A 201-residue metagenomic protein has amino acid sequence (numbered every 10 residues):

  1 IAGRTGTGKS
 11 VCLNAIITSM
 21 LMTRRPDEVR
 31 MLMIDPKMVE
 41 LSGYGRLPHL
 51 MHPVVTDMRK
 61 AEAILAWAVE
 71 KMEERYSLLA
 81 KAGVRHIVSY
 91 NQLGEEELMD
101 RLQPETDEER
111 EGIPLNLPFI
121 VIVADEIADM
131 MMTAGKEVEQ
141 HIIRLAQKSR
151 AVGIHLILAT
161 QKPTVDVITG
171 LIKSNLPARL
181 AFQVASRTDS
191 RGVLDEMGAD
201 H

Functional and structural regions predicted by a protein language model:
I1: Hydrophobic anchor at the beta1->P-loop junction of P-loop NTPases
R4-G6, T160: The conserved Walker
K9: Conserved lysine of the Walker
C12: Hydrophobic positions on the alpha1 helix immediately C-terminal to the Walker A/P-loop
A15-I16: Phosphate-binding glycine-rich loops of NTP-binding sites
S19, D27-M33, E70-H201: P-loop NTPase motor-domain active sites and their immediate coupling elements
L21-R59, A63-I64, L171: P-loop NTPase switch/communication element
